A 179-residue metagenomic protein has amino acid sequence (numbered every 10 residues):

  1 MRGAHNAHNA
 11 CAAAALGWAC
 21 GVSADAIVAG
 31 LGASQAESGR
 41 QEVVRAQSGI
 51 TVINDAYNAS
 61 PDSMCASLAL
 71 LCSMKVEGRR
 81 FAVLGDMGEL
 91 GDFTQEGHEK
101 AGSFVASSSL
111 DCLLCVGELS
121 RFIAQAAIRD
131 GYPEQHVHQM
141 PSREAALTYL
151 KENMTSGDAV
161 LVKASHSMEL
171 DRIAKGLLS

Functional and structural regions predicted by a protein language model:
R2-H5, A12-S179: ATP-dependent carboxylate-amine ligase
